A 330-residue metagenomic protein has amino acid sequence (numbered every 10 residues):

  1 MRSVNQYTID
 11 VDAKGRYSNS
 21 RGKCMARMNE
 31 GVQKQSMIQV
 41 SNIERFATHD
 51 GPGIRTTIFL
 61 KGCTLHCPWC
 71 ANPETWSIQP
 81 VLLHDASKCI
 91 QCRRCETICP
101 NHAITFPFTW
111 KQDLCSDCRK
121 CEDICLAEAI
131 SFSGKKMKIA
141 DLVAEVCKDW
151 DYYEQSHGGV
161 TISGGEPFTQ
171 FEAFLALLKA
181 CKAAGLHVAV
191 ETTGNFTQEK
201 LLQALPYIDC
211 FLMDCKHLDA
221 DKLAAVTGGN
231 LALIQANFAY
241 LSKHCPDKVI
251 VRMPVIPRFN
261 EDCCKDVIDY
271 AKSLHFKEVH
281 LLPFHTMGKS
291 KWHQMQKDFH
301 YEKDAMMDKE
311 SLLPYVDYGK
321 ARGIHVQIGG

Functional and structural regions predicted by a protein language model:
R2-C92, E96, N101: Flexible, acidic/Gly-rich N-terminal and inter-domain linker regions that tether and position cofactor-handling modules
D12-R21, A26-P52, D247, V255-G330: Auxiliary Fe-S-binding modules of radical SAM enzymes
Q39-S41, F106, E191-N195: Short gly/ser/thr-rich secondary-structure transition/capping motifs
P68-T75, R94-K111, K120-K135: Iron-sulfur cluster-binding cysteine motifs and their immediate structural context in ferredoxin-like electron-transfer
T75, H84-A86, A224-N230, Q296-D304: Short glycine-enriched, charge-decorated loop/helix-capping segments at active-site entrances that position
D113-L114, K135-D141: FAD-binding FR-type
E128, A184, R322: Conserved dinucleotide-binding and phosphotransfer motif residues
A140-Q294: Conserved AdoMet/S-adenosylmethionine-binding subsite of the radical SAM
